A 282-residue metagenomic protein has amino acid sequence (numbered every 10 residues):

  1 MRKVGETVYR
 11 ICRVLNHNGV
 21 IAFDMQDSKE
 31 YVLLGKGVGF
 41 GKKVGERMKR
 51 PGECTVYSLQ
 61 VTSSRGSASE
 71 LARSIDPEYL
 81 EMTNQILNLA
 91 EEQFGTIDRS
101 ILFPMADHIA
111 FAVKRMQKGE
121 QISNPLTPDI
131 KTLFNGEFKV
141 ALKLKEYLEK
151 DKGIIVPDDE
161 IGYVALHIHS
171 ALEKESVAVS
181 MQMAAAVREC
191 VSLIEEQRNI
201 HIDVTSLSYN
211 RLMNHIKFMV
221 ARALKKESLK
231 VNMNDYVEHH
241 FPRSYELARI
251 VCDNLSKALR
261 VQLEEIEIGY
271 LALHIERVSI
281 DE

Functional and structural regions predicted by a protein language model:
R2-E282: A cross-family "folded-core" feature that marks the main globular domain of proteins
